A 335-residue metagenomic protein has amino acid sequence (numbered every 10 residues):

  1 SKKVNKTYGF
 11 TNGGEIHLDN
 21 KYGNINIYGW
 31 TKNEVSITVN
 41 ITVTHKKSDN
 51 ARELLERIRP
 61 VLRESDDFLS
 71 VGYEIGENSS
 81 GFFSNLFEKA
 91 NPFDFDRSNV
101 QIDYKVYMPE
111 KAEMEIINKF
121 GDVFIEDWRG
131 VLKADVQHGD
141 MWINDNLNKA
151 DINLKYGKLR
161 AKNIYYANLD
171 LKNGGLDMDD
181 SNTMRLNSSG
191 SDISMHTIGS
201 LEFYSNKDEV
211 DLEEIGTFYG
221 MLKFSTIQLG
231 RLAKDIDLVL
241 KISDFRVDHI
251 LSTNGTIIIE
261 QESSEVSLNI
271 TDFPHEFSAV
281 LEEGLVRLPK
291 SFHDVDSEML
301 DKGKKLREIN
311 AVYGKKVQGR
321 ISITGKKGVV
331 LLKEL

Functional and structural regions predicted by a protein language model:
S1-L335: Intrinsically disordered, low-complexity terminal regions
